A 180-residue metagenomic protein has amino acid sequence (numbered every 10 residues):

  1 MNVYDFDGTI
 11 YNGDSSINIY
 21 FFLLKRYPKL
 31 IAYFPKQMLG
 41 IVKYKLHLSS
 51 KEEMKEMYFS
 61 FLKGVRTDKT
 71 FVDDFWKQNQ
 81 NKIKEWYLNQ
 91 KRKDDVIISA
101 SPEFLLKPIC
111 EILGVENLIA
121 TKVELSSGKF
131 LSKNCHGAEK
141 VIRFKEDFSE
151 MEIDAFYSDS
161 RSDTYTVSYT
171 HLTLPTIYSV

Functional and structural regions predicted by a protein language model:
M1-L46: Active-site neighborhood of HAD-like aspartate-dependent phosphohydrolases
E53-F71, T121-S126: Short, basic/glycine-rich phosphate-binding loops at helix/coil junctions that contact nucleotide phosphates
D73-V96, P102: Short, acidic loop-to-helix structural element flanking the phosphoryl-transfer center in phosphate-processing enzymes
S101-S126: Substrate-recognition/cap helix-loop segment adjacent to the acidic, metal-dependent catalytic center of Asp-based
F104-L106, D159-Y169: Acidic, divalent-metal-coordinating active-site segment for phosphoryl/phosphodiester hydrolysis, typified by short
K122, K129-G137: Conserved nucleotide-cofactor-binding alpha/beta core module
E139-T164: Conserved Lys-Pro-Asp/Glu-containing loop-to-beta segment of HAD-superfamily phosphomonoesterases, centered on
T170-T176: Conserved small/polar residues in nucleotide/adenosyl-binding loops
